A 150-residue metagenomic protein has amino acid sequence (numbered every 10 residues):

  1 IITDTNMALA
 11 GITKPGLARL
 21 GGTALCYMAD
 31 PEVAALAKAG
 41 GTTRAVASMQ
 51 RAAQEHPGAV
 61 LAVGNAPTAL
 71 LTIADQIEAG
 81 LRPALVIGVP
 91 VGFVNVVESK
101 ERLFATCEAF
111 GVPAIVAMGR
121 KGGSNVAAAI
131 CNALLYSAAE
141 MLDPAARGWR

Functional and structural regions predicted by a protein language model:
I1-R19: Long amphipathic N-terminal alpha/beta scaffold segment
D4, V86-G88, I130: Buried hydrophobic positions in well-ordered alpha/beta secondary-structure cores of metabolic enzymes
M7-G11, P57-V63, L70, E108-F110: Metallocofactor- and cofactor-centric catalytic cores in central/energy metabolism, strongly enriched
A8-G11, P67-I73, F93-V97, G123-A127: Short glycine/serine/threonine-rich phosphate/pyrophosphate-binding segments that cradle anionic phosphate groups
P15-L20, D75-P83, E101-C107, C131-L135: Short, solvent-exposed amphipathic alpha-helical segments in soluble enzyme and RNA/protein-processing domains
L17-H56: Long, charge-dense
A84-V96: Alpha-helical membrane segments in multi-pass integral membrane proteins
V94-R150: C-terminal functional extensions of proteins
